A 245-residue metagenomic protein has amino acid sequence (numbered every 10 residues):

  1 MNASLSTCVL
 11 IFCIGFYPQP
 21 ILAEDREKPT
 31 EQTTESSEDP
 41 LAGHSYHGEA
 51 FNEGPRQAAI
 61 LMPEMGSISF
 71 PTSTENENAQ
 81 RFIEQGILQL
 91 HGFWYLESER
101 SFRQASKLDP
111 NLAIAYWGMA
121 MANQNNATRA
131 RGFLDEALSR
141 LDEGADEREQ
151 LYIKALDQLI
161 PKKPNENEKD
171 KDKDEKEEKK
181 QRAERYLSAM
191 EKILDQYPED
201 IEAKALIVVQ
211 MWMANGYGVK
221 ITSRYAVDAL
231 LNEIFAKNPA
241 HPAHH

Functional and structural regions predicted by a protein language model:
M1-N2: N-terminal secretory signal peptides that target proteins for export/translocation
S6-Y17: Bacterial N-terminal signal peptides
Q19-L22: Sec/Tat signal peptide C-region and signal peptidase I cleavage site
E24-H241: N-terminal alpha-helical interaction modules that lie
A243-H245: Extended, hydrophobic alpha-helical segments in both membrane/secreted and soluble proteins
